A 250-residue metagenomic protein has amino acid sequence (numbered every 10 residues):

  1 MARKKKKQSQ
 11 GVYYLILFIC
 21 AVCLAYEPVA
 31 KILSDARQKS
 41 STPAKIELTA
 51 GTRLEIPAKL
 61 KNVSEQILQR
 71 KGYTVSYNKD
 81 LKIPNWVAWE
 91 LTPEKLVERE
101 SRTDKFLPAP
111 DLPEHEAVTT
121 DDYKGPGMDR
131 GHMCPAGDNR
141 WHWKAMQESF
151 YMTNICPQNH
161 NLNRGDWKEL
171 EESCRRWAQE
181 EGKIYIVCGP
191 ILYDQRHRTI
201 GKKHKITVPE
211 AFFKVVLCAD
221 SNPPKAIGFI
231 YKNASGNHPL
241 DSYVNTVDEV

Functional and structural regions predicted by a protein language model:
A2-V250: Domain-level detector for secreted/extracellular nuclease and nuclease-toxin modules, and for the ENPP-like C-terminal
